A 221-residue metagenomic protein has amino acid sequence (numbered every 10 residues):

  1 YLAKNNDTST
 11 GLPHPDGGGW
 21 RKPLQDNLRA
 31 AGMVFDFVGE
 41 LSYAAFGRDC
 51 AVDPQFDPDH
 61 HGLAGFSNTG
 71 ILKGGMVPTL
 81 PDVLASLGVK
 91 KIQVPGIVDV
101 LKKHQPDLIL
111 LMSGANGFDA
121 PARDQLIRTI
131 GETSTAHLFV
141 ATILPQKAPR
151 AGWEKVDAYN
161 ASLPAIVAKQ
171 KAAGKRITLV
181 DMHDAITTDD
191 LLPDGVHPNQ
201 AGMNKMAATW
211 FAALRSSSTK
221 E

Functional and structural regions predicted by a protein language model:
L2-D124, D157: Conserved SGNH/GDSL esterase-like catalytic core that processes O-acyl groups on lipids and polysaccharides
L2-N5, G117-P121, K147-W153, T187-L192: Extracytoplasmic/secreted cell-surface and envelope-processing proteins
K4, L191-E221: Histidine-centered active-site loop/cap adjacent to the catalytic His in serine esterases/O-acetyl transfer systems
G19, P23, I92, G96 (+5 more regions): Extracytoplasmic/secreted proteins, especially bacterial periplasmic and envelope-associated proteins
A31-D36, H104-L110, T133-F139, A172-T178 (+1 more regions): Loop/turn elements at helix/coil->beta-strand transitions in domains of secreted/extracellular proteins
V38-E40, V180-H183: Conserved beta-strand termini and adjacent loop/short-helix elements that scaffold enzyme active sites in alpha/beta
L111-A115, T142-L144, M182-H183: Short loop/turn segments at strand-loop or loop-helix junctions that form parts of catalytic or ligand-binding pockets
A136, P145-M182, D189, Q200-N204: Substrate-gating cap/lid alpha-helix
